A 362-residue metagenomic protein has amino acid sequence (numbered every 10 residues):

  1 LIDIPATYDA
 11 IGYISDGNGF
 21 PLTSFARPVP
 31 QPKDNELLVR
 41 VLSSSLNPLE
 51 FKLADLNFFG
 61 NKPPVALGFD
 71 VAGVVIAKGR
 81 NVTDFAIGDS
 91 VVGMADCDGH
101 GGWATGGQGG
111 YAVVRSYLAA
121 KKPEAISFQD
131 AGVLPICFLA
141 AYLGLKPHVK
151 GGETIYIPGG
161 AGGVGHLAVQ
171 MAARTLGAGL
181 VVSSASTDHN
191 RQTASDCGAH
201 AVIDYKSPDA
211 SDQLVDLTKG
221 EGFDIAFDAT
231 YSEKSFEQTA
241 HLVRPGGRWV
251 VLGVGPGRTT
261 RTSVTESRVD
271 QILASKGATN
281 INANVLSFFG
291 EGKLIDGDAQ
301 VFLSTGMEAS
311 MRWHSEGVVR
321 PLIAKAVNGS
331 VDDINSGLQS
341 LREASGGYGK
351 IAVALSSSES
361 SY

Functional and structural regions predicted by a protein language model:
I2-I4, I295-Y362: C-terminal hydrophobic helical "lid"/dimerization subdomain of Rossmann-like NAD(P)H-dependent oxidoreductases
P28-S45, D55-D98, L118: Glycine-rich beta-strand-centered segment in the early N-terminal region that forms part of a ligand/cofactor-binding
G88, G109, G152, A199 (+1 more regions): Local beta-strand N-terminus motif with an aromatic residue
S90, T154, L180, G247-R248: Short glycine-centered segments of the SAM/dcSAM-binding site in methyltransferase folds
M94-G159: NAD(P)H dinucleotide-binding glycine-rich loop of Rossmann-like/cofactor-binding domains, especially the beta1-alpha1
Y111, L134, I157-P158, V182-S184 (+5 more regions): Glycine- and other small-residue-rich loops at beta-strand/loop junctions that grip anionic moieties
L134-P208, D212-Q213: Mid-domain Rossmann-like dinucleotide-binding core that forms the NAD(H)/NADP(H) cofactor-binding site
V149, V202-I281: Glycine-rich cofactor phosphate-binding loops and adjacent beta1-alpha1 units of small-molecule cofactor enzyme domains
